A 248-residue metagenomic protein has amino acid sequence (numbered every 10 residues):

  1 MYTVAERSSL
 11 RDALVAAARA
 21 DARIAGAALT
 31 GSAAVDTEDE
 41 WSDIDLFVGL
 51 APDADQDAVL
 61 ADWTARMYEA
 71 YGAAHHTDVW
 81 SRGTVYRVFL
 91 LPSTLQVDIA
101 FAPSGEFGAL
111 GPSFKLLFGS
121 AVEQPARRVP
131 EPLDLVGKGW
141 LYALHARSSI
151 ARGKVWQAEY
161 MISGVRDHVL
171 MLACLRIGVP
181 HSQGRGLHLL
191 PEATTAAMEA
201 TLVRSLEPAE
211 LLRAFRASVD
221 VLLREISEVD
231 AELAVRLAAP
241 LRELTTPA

Functional and structural regions predicted by a protein language model:
M1-A22, A33-V35, V48-I99: Metal-dependent nucleotidyltransferase catalytic core
G26-L29: Hydrophobic/anchoring residues in structured secondary elements
V35-W41: Short glycine-biased active-site loop of nucleotidyltransferases that positions the nucleotide triphosphate and helps
G105-D134: A short, charged helix-loop
Q124-A248: Conserved nucleotidyltransferase catalytic core and NTase-mimicking acidic/glycine-rich helix/loop elements in nucleic
